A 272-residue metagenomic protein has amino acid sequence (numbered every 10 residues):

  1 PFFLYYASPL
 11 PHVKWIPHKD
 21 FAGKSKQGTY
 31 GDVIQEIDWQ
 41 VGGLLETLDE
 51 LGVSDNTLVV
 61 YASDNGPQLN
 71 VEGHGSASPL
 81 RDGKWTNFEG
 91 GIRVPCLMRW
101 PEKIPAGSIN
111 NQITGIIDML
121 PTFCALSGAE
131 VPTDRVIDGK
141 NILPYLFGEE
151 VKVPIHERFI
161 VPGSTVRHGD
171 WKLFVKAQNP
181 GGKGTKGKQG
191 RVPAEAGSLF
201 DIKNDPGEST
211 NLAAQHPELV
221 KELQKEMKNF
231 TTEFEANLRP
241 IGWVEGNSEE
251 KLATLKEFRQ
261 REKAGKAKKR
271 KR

Functional and structural regions predicted by a protein language model:
P1-L4, V53-V59, R93-V94, P154-E157 (+2 more regions): Loop/turn elements at helix/coil->beta-strand transitions in domains of secreted/extracellular proteins
F2-A7, I34, V41, L58-S63 (+4 more regions): Beta-strand elements within well-structured catalytic alpha/beta cores of enzymes that handle phosphate/sulfate esters
L4-K14, Y61-L69, D138-G139, V161-G163 (+2 more regions): Short, solvent-exposed turn/loop segments enriched in Gly/Ser/Thr/Pro and often Arg
V13-V33, E46-K103, G115, L255-Q260 (+1 more regions): Histidine-centered active-site microenvironments of extracellular/periplasmic hydrolases and transferases
W15, D20, T29, N70 (+6 more regions): Low-complexity, Gly/Pro
Y30-V33, I37-Q40, L44, S76 (+6 more regions): Stable alpha-helical elements in mature extracytoplasmic
L45, D49, L120-C124, L143 (+5 more regions): Non-transmembrane alpha-helical segments in soluble domains of secreted/periplasmic/extracellular proteins
P67-E89, I104-Q112, I117-S198, I202 (+2 more regions): C-terminal cap/loop subdomain of S1 sulfatases and analogous C-terminal strand-loop tails that border
